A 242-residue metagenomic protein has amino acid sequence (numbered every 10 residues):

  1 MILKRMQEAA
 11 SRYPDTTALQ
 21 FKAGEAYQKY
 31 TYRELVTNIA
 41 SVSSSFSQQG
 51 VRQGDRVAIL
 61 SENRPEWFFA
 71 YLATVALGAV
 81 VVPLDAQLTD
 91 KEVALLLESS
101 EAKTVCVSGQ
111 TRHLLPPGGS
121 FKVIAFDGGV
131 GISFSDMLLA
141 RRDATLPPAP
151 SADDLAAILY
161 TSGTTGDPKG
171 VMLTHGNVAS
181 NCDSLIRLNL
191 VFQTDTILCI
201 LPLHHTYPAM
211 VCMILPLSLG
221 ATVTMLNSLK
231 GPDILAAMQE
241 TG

Functional and structural regions predicted by a protein language model:
M1-A18: A short N-terminal helical cap/helix-turn-helix that marks the beginning of AMP-binding/adenylate-forming
P14-T17, R142-Y160, D167, L190-T196: Conserved pre-ATP/AMP-binding loop-to-beta segment of ANL
A18-R64, F68-L72, T89-A94, D136 (+1 more regions): Conserved AMP-binding/adenylate-forming core of the ANL superfamily
K29-R33, A156-C182: Conserved AMP-binding A3 loop
D55-R56, E62-V82, A86-D90, L95-T104 (+2 more regions): A short helix-loop-beta submotif of the ANL/AMP-binding
E62-P65, L201-H205: AMP-binding (ANL) adenylation modules
R112-A152: ANL superfamily adenylate-forming
A179-T196, L203-G242: Conserved AMP-binding/adenylation subdomain of ANL enzymes
